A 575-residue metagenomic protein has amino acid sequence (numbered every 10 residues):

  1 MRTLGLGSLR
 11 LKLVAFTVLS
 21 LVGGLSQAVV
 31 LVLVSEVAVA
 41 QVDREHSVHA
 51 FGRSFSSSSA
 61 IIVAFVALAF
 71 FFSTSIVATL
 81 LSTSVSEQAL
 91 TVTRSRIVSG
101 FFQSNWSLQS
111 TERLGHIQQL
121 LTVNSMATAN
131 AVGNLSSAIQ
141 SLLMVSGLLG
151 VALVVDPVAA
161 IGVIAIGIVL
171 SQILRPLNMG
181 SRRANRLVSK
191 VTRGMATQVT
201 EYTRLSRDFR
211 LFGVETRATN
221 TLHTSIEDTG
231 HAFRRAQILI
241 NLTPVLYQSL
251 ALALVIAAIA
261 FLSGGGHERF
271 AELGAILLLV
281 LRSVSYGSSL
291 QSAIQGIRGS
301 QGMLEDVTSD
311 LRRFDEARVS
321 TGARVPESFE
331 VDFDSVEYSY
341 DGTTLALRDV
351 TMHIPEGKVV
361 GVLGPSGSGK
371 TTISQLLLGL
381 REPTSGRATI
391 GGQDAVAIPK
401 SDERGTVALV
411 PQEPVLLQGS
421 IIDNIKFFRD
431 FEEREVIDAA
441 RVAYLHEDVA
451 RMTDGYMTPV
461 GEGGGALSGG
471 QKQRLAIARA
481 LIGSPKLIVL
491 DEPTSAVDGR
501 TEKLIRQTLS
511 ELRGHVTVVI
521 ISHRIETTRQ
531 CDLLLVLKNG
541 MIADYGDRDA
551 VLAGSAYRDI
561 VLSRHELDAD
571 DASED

Functional and structural regions predicted by a protein language model:
G5-R10, W106-S107, V123-A131, R183-A184 (+6 more regions): An intracellular "coupling" helix at the cytosolic face of ABC transporter transmembrane type-1 domains
F16-F71, L153-A160, G266-F270: Transmembrane helix-loop-helix hairpins at lipid-water interfaces of multipass membrane proteins, especially the type-1
F16-V22, S137-L187, A257-E272, S288: Transmembrane helices of ABC transporter permease
S82, F102-G147, R204: Juxtamembrane loop-to-helix connectors within ABC transporter transmembrane domains
R210-V214, I238, S283-D310, S320: Cytosolic ends of transmembrane helices, especially the final helix of ABC transmembrane type-1 domains
L378: Helix-to-loop junction immediately C-terminal to a conserved catalytic motif
R387, A397, I422-E462, R506-Q507 (+2 more regions): ABC ATPase nucleotide-binding domain helical subdomain, centered on the C-loop/LSGGQ "ABC signature"
A408, E413, N424, A443 (+1 more regions): ABC-family ATPase nucleotide-binding domain "signature/switch" substructure
